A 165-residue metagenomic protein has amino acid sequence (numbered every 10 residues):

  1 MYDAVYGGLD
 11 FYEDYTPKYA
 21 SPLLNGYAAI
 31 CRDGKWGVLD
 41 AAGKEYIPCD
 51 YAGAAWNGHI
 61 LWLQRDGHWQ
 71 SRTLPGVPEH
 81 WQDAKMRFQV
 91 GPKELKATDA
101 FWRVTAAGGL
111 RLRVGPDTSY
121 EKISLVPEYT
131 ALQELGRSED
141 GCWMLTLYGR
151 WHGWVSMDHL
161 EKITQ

Functional and structural regions predicted by a protein language model:
M1-P92: Residue-level detector of conserved, function-critical positions
Y2-D3, D40, I47-P48, T73 (+5 more regions): Residue-level detector of conserved, well-ordered beta-strand and adjacent loop positions that form binding/recognition
D33-G34, D66, T105-G108, E139-C142: A short, compositionally biased
K35, H68, G108, G149-W154: Short acidic/polar mixed-charge low-complexity motifs
P75-Q82, H152, S156-I163: Structured core of small recognition/catalytic domains
D83-R111, S124-E128, L135-S138, E161-Q165: SH3-family beta-barrel domains
P116-E121: Short alpha-helix capping/helix-loop boundary micro-motifs
S124-D158: SH3/SH3-like beta-barrel superfamily modules
